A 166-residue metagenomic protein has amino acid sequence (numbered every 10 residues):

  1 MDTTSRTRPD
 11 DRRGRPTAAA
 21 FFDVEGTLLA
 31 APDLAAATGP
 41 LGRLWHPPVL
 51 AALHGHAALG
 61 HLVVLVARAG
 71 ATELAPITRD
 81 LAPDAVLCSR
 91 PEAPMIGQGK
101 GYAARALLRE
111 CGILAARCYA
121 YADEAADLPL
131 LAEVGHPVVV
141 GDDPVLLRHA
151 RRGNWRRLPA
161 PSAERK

Functional and structural regions predicted by a protein language model:
D2-F22, L41-K166: C-terminal cap/substrate-recognition subdomain and adjoining C-terminal extension of metal-dependent phosphatase-like
T27-L29: Hydrophobic "anchor" residues
P32-T38: Basic, amphipathic juxtamembrane/active-site segments that coordinate anionic phosphate or diphosphate groups
